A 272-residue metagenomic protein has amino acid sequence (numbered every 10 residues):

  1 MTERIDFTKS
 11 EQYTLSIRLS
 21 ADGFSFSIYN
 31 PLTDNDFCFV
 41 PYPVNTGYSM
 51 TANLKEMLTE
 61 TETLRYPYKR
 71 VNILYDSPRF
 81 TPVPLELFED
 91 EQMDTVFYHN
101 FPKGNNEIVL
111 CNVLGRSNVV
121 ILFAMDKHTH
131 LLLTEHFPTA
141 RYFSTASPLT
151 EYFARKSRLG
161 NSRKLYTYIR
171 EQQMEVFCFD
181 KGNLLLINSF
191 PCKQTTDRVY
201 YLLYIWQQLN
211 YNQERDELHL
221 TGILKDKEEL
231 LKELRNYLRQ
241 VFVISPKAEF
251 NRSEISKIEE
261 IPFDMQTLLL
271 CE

Functional and structural regions predicted by a protein language model:
M1-E272: Hydrophobic/aromatic-enriched cytosolic interaction surfaces used to assemble or bind macromolecules
